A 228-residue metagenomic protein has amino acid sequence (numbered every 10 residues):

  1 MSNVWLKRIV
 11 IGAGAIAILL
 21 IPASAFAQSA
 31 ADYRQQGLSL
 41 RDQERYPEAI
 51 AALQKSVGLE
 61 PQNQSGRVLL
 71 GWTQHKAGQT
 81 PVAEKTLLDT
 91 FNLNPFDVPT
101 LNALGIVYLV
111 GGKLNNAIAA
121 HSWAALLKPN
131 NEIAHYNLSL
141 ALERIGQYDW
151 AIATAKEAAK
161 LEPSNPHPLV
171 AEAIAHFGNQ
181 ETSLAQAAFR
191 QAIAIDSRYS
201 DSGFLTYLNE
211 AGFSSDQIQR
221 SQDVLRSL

Functional and structural regions predicted by a protein language model:
M1-A31, L225-L228: Long, contiguous interaction/recruitment modules in multidomain scaffold/adaptor proteins
Q28-S65, L69-Q79, I106, V110: Alpha-helical segment of the N-proximal tetratricopeptide repeat
D42-A52, K76-D89, V110-W123, I145-E157 (+1 more regions): Structural signature of tandem alpha-helical TPR/SEL1-like repeats, specifically the intra-repeat loop/turn
L59, L93-N94, L127, L161-E162 (+1 more regions): Structural marker of alpha-solenoid helical repeat scaffolds
A188-L228: Terminal, low-structured helical/coil segments at or just beyond the last alpha-helical repeat
